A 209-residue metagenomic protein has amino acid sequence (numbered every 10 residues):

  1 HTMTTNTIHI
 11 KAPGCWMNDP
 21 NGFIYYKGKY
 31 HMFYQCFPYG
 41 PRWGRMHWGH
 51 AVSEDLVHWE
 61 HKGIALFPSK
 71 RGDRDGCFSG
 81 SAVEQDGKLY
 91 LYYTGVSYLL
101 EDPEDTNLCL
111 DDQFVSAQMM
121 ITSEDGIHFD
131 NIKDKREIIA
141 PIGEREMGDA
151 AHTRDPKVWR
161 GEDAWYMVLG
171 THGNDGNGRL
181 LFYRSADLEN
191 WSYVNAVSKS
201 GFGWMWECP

Functional and structural regions predicted by a protein language model:
H1-C208: Beta-rich carbohydrate-recognition and catalytic domains
